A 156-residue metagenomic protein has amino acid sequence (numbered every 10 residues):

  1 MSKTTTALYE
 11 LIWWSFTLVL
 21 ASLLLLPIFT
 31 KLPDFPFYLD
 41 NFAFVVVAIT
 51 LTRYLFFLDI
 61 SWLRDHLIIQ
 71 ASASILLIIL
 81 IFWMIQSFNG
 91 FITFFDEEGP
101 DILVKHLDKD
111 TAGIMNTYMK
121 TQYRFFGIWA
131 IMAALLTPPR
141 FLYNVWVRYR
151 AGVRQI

Functional and structural regions predicted by a protein language model:
M1-L51: Transmembrane alpha-helical insertion/packing segments
K31, F91-F95, R148-I156: Transmembrane helix-loop junctions in multipass membrane proteins, especially transporters and channels
A43-I69: Canonical alpha-helical transmembrane segments
V46-R53, W129-F141: Hydrophobic cores of alpha-helical transmembrane segments in multi-pass inner/ER membrane proteins, independent
I69-I92: Hydrophobic alpha-helical membrane-embedded segments
I85-D108: Juxtamembrane non-transmembrane "cap" segments at the membrane-aqueous interface of multi-pass membrane proteins
T111-P138: Hydrophobic alpha-helical transmembrane segments
A134-I156: Cytosolic juxtamembrane helix at the C-terminal end of the final transmembrane segment
